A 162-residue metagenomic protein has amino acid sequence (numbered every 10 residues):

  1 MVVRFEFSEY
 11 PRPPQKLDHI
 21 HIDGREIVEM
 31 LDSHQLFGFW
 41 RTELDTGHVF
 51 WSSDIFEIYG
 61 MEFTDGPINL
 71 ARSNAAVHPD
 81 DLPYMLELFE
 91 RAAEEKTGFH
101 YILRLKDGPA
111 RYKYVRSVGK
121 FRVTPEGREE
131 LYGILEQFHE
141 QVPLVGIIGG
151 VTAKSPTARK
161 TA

Functional and structural regions predicted by a protein language model:
M1-E26, D32: Membrane topogenic helices and adjacent juxtamembrane segments
V2-F7, F56-Y132: PAS-family sensory domains
R4-K16, G127-A153: PAS-family sensory domains
E9-R12, E26, T46, P83-Y84 (+2 more regions): Low-complexity, compositionally biased segments
H19-N74, K120, E130, I147-A162: PAS-family sensory domain signal
L31-F37, E95, P109, R128-Q141: Generic hydrophobic/packing signal
E43, D81, Q137: Acidic active-site catalytic centers that drive phospho-/nucleotidyl reactions and related ester hydrolyses
F50, E87, P125, Q141-L144: Active-site-proximal flexible loops/turns
